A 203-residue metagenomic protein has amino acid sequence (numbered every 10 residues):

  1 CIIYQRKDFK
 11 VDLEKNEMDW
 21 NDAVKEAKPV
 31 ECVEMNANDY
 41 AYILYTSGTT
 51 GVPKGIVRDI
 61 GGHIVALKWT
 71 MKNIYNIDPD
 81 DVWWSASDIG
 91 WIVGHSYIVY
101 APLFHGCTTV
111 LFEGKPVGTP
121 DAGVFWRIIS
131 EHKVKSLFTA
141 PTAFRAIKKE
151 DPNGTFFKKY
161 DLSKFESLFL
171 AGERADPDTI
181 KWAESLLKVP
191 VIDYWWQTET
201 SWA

Functional and structural regions predicted by a protein language model:
C1-I3, E14-Y45, V52, L67 (+1 more regions): Conserved pre-ATP/AMP-binding loop-to-beta segment of ANL
C1-M18, P79-D80, G114-A203: Conserved adenylate-forming
Q5-R6, D22-E26, R58-I60, G114: Active-site donor-binding loop signature of nucleotide-sugar glycosyltransferases
V30-C32, K72, F157: A structural connector/turn signal
A37, I92, P177: A short, basic/aromatic alpha-helical/loop segment that forms part of the nucleotidyl-sugar donor-binding site
A41-L44, G55-E150, S167, I192: AMP-binding/adenylate-forming
G51, W91, E199: Active-site proximal helix/loop that lines the substrate pocket of Rossmann-like NAD(P)-dependent oxidoreductase domains
